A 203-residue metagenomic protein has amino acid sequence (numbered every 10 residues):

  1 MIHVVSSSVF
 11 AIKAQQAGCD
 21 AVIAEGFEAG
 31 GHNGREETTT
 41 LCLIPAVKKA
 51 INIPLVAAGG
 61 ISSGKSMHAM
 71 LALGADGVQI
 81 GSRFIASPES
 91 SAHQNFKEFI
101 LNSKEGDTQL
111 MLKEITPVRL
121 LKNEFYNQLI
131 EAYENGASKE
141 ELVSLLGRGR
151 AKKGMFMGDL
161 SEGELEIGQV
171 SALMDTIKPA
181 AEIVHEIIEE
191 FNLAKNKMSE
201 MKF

Functional and structural regions predicted by a protein language model:
M1-H3, V22-A24, L55-A58, V78-I80: Hydrophobic faces of well-ordered beta-strands that scaffold small-molecule active sites in alpha/beta enzyme cores
M1-S6, M198: Short intrinsically disordered, low-complexity coil segments enriched in acidic
V4-I44, S87, S91-A92: Glycine/Thr-rich beta-alpha phosphate-binding loop at enzyme active sites
G34-V56, S62-F203: Conserved active-site-proximal phosphate/metal-binding subdomains
